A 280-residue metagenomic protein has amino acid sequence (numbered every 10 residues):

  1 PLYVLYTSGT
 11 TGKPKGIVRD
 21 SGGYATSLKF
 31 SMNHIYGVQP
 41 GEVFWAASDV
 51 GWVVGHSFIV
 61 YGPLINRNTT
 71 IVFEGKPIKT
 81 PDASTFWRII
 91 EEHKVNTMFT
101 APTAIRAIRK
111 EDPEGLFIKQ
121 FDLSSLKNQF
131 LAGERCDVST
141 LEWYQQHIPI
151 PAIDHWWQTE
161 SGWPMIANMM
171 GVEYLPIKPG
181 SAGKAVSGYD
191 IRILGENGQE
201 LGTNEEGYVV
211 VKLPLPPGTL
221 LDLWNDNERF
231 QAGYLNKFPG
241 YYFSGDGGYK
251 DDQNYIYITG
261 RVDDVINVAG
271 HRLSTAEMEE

Functional and structural regions predicted by a protein language model:
P1-Y6, K13, G37-V43, L126: Conserved pre-ATP/AMP-binding loop-to-beta segment of ANL
L2-T26: Conserved AMP-binding A3 loop
A25-V43, V53-N96, K110-L116: Conserved AMP-binding/adenylation subdomain of ANL enzymes
D49, G133, W157, G183 (+2 more regions): Active-site glycine-centered loops adjacent to acidic/histidine catalytic or metal-binding residues that shape
N68, N96-T100, R109-P176, D190: Gly/Ser/Thr-rich phosphate-binding loop
S84-W87, I118-Q120, Q231, E279: Short hydrophobic/charged patches on amphipathic alpha-helices used for structural packing and interfaces
E91, M98, P216, A232 (+2 more regions): AMP-binding/adenylate-forming catalytic core of the ANL superfamily
K184-G188, Q199-Y234, L273-S274: Conserved ATP/PPi-binding loop(s) of AMP-dependent carboxylate-activating enzymes
